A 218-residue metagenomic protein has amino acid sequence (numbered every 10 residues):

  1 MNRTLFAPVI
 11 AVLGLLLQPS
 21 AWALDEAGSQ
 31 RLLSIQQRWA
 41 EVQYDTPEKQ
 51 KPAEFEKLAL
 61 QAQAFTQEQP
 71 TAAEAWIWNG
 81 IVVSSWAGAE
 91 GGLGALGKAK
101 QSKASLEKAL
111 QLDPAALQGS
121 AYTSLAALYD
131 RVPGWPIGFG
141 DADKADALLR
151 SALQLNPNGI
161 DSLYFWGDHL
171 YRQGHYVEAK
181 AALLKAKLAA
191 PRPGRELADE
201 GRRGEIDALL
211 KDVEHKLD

Functional and structural regions predicted by a protein language model:
A21-Q61: N-terminal leader/linker segments that initiate helical-solenoid repeat arrays
E48-Q63, A95-A104, G138-D146, A182-L183: Helix-turn-helix repeat elements of alpha-solenoid scaffolds
P70, P114-A116, P157: Short coil turns that delineate tetratricopeptide repeat
A75, G119-A121, S162, E196: TPR alpha-solenoid repeat register
A182, L188-D218: Terminal, low-structured helical/coil segments at or just beyond the last alpha-helical repeat
